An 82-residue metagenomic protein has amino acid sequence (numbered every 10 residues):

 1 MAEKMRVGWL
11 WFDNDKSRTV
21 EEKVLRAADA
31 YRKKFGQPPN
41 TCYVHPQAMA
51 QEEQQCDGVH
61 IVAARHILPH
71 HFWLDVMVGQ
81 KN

Functional and structural regions predicted by a protein language model:
A2-K34: N-terminal acidic leader/helix
V7, P38-T41, H70-H71: Short, surface-exposed beta-edge/turn micro-motifs
W9, C42-V44, I61, L74: Generic structural hydrophobic/aromatic packing signal, biased to beta-strands
N14, V44-P46, V76: Short beta-strand-to-loop capping motifs
D15, Q47, R65-I67: Short, solvent-exposed coil/turn elements at secondary-structure transition points
N40-E53: Amphipathic, hydrophobic secondary-structure cores in small proteins
Q54-N82: C-terminal edge-of-domain segments
